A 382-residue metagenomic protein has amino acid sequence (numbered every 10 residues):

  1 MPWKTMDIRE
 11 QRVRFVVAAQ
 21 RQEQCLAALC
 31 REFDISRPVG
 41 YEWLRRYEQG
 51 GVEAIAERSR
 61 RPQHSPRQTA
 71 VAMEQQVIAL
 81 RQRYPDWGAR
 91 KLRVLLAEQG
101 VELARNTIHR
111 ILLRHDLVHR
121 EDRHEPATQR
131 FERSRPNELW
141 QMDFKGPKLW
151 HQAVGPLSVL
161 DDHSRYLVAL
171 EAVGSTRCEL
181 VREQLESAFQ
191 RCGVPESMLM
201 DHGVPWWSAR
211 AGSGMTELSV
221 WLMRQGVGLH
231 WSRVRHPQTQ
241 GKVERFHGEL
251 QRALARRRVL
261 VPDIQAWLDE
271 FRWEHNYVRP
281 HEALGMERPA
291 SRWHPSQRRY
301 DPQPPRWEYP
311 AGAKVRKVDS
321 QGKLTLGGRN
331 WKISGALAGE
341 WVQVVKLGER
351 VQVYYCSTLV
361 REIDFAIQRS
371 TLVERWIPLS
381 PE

Functional and structural regions predicted by a protein language model:
M1-R14, Q63-V71: Short, Lys/Arg-enriched anionic-surface-contact patches
D7-Q24, E74-R83: Short, amphipathic alpha-helical "recognition" segments used to contact nucleic acids or chromatin
F15, L29, G40-W43, G51 (+13 more regions): Mobile genetic element proteins and their domesticated derivatives, centered on retroelements and DNA transposons
R45, V52-K148, T216, R288-Q297: Basic, flexible linker segments flanking DNA-binding modules in nucleic acid-interacting mobile-element proteins
V71, E102, N106, L112-Y166 (+3 more regions): Mobile-element integrase/transposase regions, centering on the N-terminal DNA-binding/Zn-coordinating module
T176, L185, F189-G212, R233-R235 (+2 more regions): Acidic/histidine-rich, metal-coordinating catalytic segments
L218-D301: Charged alpha-helix within mobile-element recombinases
R272, N276-E382: C-terminal, beta-rich DNA-binding module of retroviral/retroelements integrases
